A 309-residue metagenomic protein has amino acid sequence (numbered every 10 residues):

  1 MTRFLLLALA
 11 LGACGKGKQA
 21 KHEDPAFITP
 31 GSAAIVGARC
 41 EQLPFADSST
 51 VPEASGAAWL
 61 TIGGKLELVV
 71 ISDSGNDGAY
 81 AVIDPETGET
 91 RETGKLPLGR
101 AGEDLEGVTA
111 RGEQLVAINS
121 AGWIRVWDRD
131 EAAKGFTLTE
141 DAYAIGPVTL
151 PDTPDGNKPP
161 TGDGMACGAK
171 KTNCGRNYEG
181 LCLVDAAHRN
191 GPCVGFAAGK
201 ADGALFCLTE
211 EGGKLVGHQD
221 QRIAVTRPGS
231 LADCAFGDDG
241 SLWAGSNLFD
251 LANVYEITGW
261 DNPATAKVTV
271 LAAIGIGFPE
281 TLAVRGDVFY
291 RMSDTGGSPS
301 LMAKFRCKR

Functional and structural regions predicted by a protein language model:
M1-L7: Sec-dependent signal peptide recognition, specifically the positively charged N-region followed immediately by
L7-L9, T50: N-terminal hydrophobic or amphipathic segments with adjacent small-residue motifs that include Sec signal peptides
L11-A13: C-terminal motif of bacterial Sec signal peptides marking the signal peptidase cleavage site
G15-R309: Sequence/structural signature of beta-propeller domains
